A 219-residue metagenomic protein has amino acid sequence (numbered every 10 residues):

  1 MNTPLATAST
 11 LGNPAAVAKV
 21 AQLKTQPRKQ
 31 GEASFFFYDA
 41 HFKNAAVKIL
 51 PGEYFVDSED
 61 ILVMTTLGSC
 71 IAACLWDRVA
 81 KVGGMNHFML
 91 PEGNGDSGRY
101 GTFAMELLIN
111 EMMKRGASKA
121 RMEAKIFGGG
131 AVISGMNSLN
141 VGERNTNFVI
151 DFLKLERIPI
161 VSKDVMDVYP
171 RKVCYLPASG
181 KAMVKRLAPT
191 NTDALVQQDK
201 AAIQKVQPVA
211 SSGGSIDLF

Functional and structural regions predicted by a protein language model:
M1-C70, V79-V82, F88-P91, G98-E123 (+1 more regions): Short acidic-hydrophobic catalytic motif
A73: Active-site-proximal betaalpha loop/short-helix elements that scaffold phosphoryl/nucleotidyl transfer chemistry
